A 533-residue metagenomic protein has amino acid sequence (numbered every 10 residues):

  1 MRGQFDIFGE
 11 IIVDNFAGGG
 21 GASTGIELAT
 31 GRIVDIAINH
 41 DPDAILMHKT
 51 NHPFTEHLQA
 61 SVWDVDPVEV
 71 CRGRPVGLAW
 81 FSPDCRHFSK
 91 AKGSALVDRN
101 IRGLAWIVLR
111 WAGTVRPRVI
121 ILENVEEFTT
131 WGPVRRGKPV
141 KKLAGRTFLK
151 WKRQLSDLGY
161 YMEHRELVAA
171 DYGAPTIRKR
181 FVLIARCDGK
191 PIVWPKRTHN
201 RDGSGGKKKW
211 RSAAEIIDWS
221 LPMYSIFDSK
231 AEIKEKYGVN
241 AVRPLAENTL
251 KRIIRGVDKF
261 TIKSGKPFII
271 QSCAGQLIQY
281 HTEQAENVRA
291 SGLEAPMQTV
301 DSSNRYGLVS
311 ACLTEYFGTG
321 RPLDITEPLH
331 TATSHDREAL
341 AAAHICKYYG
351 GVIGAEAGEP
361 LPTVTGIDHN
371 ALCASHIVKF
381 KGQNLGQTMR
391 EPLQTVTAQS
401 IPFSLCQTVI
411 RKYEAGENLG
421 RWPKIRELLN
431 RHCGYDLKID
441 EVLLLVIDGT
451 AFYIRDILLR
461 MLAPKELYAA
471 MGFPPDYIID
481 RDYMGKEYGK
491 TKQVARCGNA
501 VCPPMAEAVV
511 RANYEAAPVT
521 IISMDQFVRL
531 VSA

Functional and structural regions predicted by a protein language model:
M1-V119, N124-R146, S156: Core alpha/beta nucleotide-donor-binding catalytic domains of modification enzymes
R2-Q4, E247-A533: C-terminal target-recognition/interaction regions appended to catalytic cores
R32, F148-E166, C187-G189: A SAM-dependent methyltransferase catalytic signature shared across enzymes that methylate proteins
Q59-A60, E126, Y160-D171: Conserved S-adenosyl-L-methionine
V70-R72, G173-T176: Short glycine-biased active-site loop of nucleotidyltransferases that positions the nucleotide triphosphate and helps
F81, P175-V193, V300-S302, A332-S334 (+1 more regions): Conserved beta strand-loop-helix elements of the APE1-like EEP
D84-H87, E126-E127, A170-G173, D188-K190 (+5 more regions): Short, solvent-exposed loop/turn segments at secondary-structure junctions
A174-D258, M524: Flexible, glycine-/basic-rich loop-and-beta segments that form/coincide with the SAM-dependent methyltransferase
